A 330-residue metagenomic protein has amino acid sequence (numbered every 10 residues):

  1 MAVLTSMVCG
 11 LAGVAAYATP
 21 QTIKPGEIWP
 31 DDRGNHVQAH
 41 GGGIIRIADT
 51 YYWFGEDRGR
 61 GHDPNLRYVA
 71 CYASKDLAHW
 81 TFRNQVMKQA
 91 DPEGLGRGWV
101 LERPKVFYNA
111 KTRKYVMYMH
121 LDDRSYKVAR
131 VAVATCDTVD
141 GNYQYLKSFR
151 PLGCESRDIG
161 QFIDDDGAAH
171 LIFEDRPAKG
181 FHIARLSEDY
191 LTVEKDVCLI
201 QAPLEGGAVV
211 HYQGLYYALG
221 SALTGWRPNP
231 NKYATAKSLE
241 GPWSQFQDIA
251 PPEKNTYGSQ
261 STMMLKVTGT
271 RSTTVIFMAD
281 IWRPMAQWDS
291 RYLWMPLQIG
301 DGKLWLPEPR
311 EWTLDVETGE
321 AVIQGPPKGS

Functional and structural regions predicted by a protein language model:
A2-G13: Bacterial N-terminal signal peptides
A16-S330: Carbohydrate-active catalytic/glycan-binding domains of CAZyme proteins, especially the secreted or lumenal ectodomains
